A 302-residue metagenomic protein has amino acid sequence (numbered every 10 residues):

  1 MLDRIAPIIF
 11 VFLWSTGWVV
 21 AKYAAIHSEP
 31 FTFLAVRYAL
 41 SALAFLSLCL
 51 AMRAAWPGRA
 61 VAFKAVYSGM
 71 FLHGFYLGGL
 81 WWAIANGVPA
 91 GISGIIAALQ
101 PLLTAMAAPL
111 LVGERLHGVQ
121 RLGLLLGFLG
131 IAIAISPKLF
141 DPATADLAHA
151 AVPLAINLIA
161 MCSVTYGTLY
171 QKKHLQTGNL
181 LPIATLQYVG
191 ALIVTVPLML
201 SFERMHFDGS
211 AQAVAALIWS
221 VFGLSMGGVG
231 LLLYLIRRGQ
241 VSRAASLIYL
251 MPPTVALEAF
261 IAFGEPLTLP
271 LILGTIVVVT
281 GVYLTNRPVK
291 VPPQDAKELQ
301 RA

Functional and structural regions predicted by a protein language model:
M1-A35, L43, T144-K173, I193 (+1 more regions): Glycine-/small-residue-enriched transmembrane alpha-helix faces in small-molecule transporters and effluxers
M1-D3, H27-F31, A35, P57-F63 (+4 more regions): Juxtamembrane helix-entry segments on the extracytoplasmic side of multipass membrane proteins
P7, A60-G69, L116-L129, G178-Q187: Cytoplasmic-side transmembrane-helix entry/capping segments in multi-pass membrane proteins
L13, G17-W18, L46-A97, I133 (+1 more regions): Specific transmembrane alpha-helical segments of multi-pass solute transporters/efflux pumps, especially DMT/EamA
I26-F75, P101-A107, C162-G167, A184-E203 (+2 more regions): Transmembrane alpha-helices of multi-pass small-molecule transport proteins
L34-V36, L77, I92-L99, L169-L192 (+1 more regions): Helix-helix packing/entry segments at the starts of transmembrane helices
F45, V119-L139, T195, Y249-L250 (+2 more regions): Hydrophobic transmembrane alpha-helices of multi-pass small-molecule transport proteins
S47-W56, Q100-L125, P253-L273: C-terminal transmembrane-helix exit sites in multi-pass transporters
